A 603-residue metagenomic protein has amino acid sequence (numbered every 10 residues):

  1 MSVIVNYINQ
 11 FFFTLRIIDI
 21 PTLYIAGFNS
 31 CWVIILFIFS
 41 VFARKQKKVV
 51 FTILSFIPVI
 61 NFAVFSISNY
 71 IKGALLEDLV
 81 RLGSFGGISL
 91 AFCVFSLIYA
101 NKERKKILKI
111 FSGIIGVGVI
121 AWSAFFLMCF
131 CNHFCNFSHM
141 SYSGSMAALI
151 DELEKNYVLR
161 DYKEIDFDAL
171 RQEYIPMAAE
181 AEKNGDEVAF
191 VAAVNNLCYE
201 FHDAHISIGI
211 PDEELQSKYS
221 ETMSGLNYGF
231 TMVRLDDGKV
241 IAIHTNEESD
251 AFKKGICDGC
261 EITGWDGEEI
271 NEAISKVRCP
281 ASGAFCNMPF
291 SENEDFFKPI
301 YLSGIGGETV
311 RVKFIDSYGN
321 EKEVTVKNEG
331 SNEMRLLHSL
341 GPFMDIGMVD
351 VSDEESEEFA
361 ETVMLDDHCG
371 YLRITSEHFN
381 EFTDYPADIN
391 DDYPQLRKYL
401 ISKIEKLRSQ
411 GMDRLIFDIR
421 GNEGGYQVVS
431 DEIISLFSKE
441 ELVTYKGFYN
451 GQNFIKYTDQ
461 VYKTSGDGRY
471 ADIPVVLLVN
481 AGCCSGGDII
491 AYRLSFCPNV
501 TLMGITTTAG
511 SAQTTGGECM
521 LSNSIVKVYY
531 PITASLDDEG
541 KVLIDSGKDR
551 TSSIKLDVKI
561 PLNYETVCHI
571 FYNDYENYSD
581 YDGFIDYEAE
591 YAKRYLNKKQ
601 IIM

Functional and structural regions predicted by a protein language model:
V3-F28, F42-I53, S66-G83, K102-F111: Membrane-helix interface and helix-disruption motif detector
N29-F39, S55-D78, G83-S89, C93-Y99 (+4 more regions): C-terminal "post-core" interaction segments
F62-F65, L79, Y219-E272, F379-N380: PDZ/PDZ-like domain segments forming the peptide/carboxylate-binding groove, activating on the N-terminal beta-strands
K106-C129: Internal/C-terminal transmembrane anchor helices
S141-A148, E152, A169, E173 (+18 more regions): Extracytoplasmic/secreted proteins, especially bacterial periplasmic and envelope-associated proteins
S145, Y157-K239, I305-R311, D316-T362 (+1 more regions): Extended, small/polar residue-biased N-terminal targeting/export presequences and adjacent propeptide/linker tracts
I150-V158, I175-K183, N195-I206, E261-G267 (+6 more regions): Sec-exported extracytoplasmic/periplasmic mature domains
W265, I270-Q410, G547-N563: C-terminal, low-ordered peptide segments at domain boundaries
